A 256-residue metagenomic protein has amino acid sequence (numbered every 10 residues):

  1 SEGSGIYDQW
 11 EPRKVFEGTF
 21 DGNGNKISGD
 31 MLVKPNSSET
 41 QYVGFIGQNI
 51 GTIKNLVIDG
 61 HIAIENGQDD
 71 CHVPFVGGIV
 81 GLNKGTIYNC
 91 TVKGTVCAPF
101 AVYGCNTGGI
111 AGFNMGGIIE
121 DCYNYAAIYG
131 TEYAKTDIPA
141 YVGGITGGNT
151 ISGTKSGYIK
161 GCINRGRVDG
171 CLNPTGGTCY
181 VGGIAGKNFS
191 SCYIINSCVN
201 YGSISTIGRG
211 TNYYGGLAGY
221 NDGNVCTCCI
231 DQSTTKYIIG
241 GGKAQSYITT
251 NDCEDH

Functional and structural regions predicted by a protein language model:
S1-H256: Surface-exposed repetitive/solenoidal architectures
